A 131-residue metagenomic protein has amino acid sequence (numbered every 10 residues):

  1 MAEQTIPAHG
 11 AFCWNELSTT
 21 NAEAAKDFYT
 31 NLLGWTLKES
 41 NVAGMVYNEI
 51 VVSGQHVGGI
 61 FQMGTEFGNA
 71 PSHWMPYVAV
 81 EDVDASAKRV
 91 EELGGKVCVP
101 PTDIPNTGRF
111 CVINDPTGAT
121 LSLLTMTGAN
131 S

Functional and structural regions predicted by a protein language model:
M1-A24, W74-P76, L124-S131: N-terminal beta-strand motif that seeds the catalytic metal site of vicinal oxygen chelate
A2, H9, E16-H56, E92: Core segments of cupin and vicinal oxygen chelate
N21-E23, V51-H56, Y77-T120: Vicinal oxygen chelate
T36-V42, T102-I104, G128-S131: Conserved catalytic-core motifs of GNAT/GCN5-like acyltransferases
V46, E66, T127-N130: Flexible, glycine-rich phosphate/dinucleotide-binding loops and adjacent beta-alpha linkers at cofactor/substrate
Q55-M63, N69, A79: Conserved, structured core segments of small domains
Q62, I113, L123-M126: GNAT/GCN5-related N-acetyltransferase fold signature
